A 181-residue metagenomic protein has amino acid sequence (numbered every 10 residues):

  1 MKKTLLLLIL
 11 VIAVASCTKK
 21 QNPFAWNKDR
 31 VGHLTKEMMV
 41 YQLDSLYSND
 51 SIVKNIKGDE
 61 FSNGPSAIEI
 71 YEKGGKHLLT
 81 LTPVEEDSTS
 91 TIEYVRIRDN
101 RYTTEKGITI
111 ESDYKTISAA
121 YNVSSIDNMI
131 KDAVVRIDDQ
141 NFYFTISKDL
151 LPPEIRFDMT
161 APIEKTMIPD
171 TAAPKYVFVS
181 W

Functional and structural regions predicted by a protein language model:
M1-A25: Bacterial Sec-dependent N-terminal signal peptides
C17-I130, D138-Q140, M159-W181: Short helix/turn-capping signatures at newly exposed starts of structured segments
V134-D139, I146: Compositionally biased, intrinsically disordered linkers/stalks adjacent to structured regions
F142-M159: Long, compositionally biased
